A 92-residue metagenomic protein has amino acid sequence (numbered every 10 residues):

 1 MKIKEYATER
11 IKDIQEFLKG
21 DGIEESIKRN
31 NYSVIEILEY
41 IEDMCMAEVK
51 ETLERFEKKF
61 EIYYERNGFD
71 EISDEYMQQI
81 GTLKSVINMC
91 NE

Functional and structural regions predicted by a protein language model:
K2-G22, Y40-N67, V86-N91: Amphipathic alpha-helical oligomerization segments
R29-A47, D70-N91: Short, charge-rich amphipathic interface segments used for partner binding and complex assembly
